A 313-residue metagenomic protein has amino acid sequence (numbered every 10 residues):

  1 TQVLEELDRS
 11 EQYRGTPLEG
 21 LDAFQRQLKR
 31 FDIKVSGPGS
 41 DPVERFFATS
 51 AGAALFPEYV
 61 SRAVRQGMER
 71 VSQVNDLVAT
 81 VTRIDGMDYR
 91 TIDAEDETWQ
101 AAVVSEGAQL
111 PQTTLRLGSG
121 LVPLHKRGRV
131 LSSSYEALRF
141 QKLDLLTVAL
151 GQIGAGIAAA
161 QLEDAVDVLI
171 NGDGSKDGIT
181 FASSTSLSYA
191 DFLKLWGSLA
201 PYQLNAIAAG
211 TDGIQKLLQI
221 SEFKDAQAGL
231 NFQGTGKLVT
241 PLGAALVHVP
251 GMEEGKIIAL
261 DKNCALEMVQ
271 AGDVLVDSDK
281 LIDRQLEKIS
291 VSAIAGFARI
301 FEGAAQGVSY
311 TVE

Functional and structural regions predicted by a protein language model:
T1-A53, E313: Intrinsically disordered, low-complexity terminal tails
P42-R127: Assembly/oligomerization interface modules of large self-assembling protein complexes
W99-A102, Q141-K142, K216-L218, A298-I300: Short helix/loop capping segments that flank catalytic or ligand/cofactor-binding pockets
T114-S119, Q141-K142, G172, I207: Hydrophobic alpha-helical bundles in membrane proteins
R127-P201, E313: Alpha-helical scaffold segments that mediate packing/assembly in large oligomeric complexes
N171-V239: Extended, solvent-exposed, turn-rich assembly/linker loops in the middle of proteins
S221-E313: Sequence/fold signature of self-assembling virion shell proteins
